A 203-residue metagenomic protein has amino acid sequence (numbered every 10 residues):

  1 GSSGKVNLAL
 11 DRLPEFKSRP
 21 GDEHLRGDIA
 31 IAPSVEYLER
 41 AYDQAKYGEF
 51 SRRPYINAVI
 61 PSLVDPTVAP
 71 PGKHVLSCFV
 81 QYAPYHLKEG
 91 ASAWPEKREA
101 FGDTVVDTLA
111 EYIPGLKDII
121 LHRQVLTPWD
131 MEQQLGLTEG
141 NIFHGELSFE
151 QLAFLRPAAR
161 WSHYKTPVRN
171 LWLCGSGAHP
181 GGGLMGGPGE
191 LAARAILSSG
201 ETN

Functional and structural regions predicted by a protein language model:
G1-A69: Mid-domain catalytic core of redox enzymes that form a hydrophobic substrate pocket/lid adjacent to a catalytic redox
L8, C78, L109, L171 (+2 more regions): Hydrophobic, well-ordered secondary-structure elements that form the walls of internal hydrophobic environments
A9-D11, P70-V105: Conserved FAD/dinucleotide-binding core of flavoprotein oxidoreductases
D11-E15, S34-Y37, P61-D65, Q81-Y85 (+3 more regions): Short, glycine-/Ser/Thr-/acidic-enriched flexible segments
L13-P14, D43-R52, W94-G136: Flavin-binding catalytic cores
S51-V59, G115-H179: A glycine-rich dinucleotide-binding beta-alpha-beta segment and adjacent secondary-structure elements that constitute
L126, R194-N203: Active-site-proximal substrate-binding core of FAD-dependent oxidoreductases
S176-L197: A conserved FAD-binding loop/helix module that cradles the flavin
